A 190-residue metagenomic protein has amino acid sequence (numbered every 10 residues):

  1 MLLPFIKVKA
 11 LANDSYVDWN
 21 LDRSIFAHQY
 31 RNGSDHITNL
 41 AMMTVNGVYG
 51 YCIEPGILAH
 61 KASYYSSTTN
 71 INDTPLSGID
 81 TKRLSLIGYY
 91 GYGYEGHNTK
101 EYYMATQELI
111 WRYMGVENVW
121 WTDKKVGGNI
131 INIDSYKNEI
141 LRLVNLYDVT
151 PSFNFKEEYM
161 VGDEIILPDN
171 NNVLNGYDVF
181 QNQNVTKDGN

Functional and structural regions predicted by a protein language model:
M1-K9: C-terminal segment of classical bacterial N-terminal signal peptides
L11-I166, V173, F180: Short, surface-exposed polybasic-aromatic patches that bind anionic ligands, especially phosphate groups
D169-N190: Conserved mid-sequence domains
